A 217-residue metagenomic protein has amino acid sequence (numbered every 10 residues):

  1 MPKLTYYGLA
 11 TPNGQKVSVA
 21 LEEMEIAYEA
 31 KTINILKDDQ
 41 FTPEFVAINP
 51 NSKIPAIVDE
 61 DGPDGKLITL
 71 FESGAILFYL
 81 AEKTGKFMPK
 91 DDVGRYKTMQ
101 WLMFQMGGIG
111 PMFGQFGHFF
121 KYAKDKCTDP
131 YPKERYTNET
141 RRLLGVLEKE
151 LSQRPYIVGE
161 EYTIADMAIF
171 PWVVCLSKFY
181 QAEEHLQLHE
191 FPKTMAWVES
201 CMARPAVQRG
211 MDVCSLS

Functional and structural regions predicted by a protein language model:
M1-E134, N138-R141: GST-like domain detector, emphasizing the conserved glutathione-binding G-site in the N-terminal thioredoxin-like
N34, I164, C214: Short, solvent-exposed turn/loop segments enriched in Gly/Ser/Thr/Pro and often Arg
A47, A203, D212-V213: Phosphate-coordinating loops and pocket residues in cytosolic domains that bind phosphorylated ligands
N51, K83, Q153-R154, R204: Structured helix-beta-strand junction loops
A81, W172-V173, M211: Active-site-flanking alpha-helical
W101-A203: GST-like fold's C-terminal all-alpha helical module
V207-S217: C-terminal helix/juxtamembrane-tail motif
